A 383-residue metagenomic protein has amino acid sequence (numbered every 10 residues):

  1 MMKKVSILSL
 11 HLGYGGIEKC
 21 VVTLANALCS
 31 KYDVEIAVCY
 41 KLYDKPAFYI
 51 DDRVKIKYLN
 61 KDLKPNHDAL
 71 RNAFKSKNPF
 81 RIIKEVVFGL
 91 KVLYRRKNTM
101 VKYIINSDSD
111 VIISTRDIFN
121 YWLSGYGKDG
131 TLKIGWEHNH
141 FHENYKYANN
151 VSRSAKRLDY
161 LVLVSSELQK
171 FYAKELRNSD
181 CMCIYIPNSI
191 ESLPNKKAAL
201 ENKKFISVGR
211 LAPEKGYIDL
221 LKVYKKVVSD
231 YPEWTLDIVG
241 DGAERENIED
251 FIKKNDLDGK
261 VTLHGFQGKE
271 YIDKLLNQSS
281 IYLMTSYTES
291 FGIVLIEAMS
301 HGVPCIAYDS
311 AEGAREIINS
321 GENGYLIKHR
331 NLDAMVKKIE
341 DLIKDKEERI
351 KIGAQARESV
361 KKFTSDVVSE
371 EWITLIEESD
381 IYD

Functional and structural regions predicted by a protein language model:
E18-T23, K203, S207-S229, L236 (+2 more regions): A conserved mid-protein helix/loop that constitutes part of the nucleotide-sugar donor-binding site
I134-H142, K156-P194: Donor nucleotide-sugar binding/catalytic pocket of nucleotide-sugar-dependent glycosyltransferases
E249-Q267: Nucleotide-activated donor-binding/catalytic signature segment of Leloir-type glycosyltransferases, i.e., the conserved
F266-Q267, K274-S279: Short alpha-helical donor nucleotide-sugar binding micro-motif in glycosyltransferases
Y287: Aromatic "clamp/platform" in nucleotide-sugar-dependent glycosyltransferases that forms part of the donor/acceptor
P304-Y308: Short hydrophobic beta-strand element within catalytic cores of glycosyltransferases and related nucleotide-activated
N319-G321, Y325-L332, D341-K346, K361: Conserved acidic donor-binding segment of nucleotide-sugar-dependent glycosyltransferases
A334, D341, E348-K362, E370-T374: A short, well-ordered alpha-helix in the C-terminal region of glycosyltransferases
